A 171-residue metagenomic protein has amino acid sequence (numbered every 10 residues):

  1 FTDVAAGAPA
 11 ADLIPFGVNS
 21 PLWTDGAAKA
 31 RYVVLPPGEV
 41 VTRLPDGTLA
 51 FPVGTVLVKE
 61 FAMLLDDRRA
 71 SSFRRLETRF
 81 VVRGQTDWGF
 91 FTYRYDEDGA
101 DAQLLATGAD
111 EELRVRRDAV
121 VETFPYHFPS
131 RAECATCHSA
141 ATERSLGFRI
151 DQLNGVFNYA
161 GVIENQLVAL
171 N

Functional and structural regions predicted by a protein language model:
F1-L35: N-terminal pre-domain segments of enzymes
P37-P45: N-terminal post-signal-peptidase region of extra-cytosolic proteins
P45-G47, C137: Short, conserved secondary-structure segments in the cores of folded domains
F51-G54: Short, well-ordered loop/turn sites that connect or cap secondary structure elements
D67-N171: Sequence context surrounding c-type heme c attachment/ligation sites in exported
